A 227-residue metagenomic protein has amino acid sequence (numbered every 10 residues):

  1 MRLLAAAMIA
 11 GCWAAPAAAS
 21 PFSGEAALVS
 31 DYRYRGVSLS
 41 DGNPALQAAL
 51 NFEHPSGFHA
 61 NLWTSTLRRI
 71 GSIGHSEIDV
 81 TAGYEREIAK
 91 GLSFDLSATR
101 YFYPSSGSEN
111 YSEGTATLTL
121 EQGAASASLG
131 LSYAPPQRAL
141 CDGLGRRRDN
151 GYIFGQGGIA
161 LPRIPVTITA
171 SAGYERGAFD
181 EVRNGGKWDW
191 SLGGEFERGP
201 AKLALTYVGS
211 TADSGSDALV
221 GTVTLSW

Functional and structural regions predicted by a protein language model:
M1-P21: Cleavable N-terminal export/targeting peptides
A19-R68: Short glycine/proline- and aromatic-enriched beta-strand/turn motifs that initiate or cap beta-hairpins
F22-G24, S56-L62, K90-L96, G123-L129 (+2 more regions): Repeated loop/turn-to-beta-strand initiation elements of outer-membrane beta-barrel proteins
L28-Y34, T64-R68, R86, R100-P104 (+7 more regions): Transmembrane beta-strands of outer-membrane beta-barrel pores
G42-L46, G74-I78, L92, S108-G114 (+3 more regions): Residues that define the transmembrane beta-barrel architecture of outer-membrane proteins
Y111-F179: Detector for outer-membrane/organellar transmembrane beta-barrel domains, recognizing the amphipathic beta-strand
V166-T206: Outer membrane beta-barrel transmembrane domains
L192-R198, G215-W227: Outer-membrane beta-barrel "beta-signal"
